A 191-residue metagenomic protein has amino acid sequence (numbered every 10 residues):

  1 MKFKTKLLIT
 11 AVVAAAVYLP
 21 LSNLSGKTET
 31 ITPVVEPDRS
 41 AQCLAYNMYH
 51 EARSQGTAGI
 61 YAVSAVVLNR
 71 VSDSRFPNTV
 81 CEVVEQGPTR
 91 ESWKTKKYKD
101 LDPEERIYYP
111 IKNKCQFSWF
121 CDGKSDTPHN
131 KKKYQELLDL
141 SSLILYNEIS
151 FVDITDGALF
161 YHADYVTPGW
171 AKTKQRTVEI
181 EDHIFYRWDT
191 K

Functional and structural regions predicted by a protein language model:
M1-T5: Positively charged n-region of N-terminal signal peptides that target proteins for export
K6-S22: Hydrophobic membrane-insertion alpha-helices, especially the h-region of bacterial N-terminal signal peptides
Y18-K191: Bacterial extracytoplasmic/cell-wall-associated proteins, especially those involved in peptidoglycan
